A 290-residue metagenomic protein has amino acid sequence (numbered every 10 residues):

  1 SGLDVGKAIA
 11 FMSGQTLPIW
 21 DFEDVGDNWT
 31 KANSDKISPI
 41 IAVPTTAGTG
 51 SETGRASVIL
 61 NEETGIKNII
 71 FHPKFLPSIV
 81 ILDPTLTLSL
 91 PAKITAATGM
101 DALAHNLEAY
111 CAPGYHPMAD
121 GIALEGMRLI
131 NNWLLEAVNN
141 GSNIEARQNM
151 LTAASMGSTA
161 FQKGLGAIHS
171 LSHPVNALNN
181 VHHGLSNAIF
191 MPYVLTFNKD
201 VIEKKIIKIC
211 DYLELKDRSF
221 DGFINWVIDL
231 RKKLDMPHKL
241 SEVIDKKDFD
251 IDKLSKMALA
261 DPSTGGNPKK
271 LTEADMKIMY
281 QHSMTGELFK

Functional and structural regions predicted by a protein language model:
S1-P84: Glycine/threonine-rich beta-strand-loop-alpha-helix active-site module that forms ligand/phosphate-binding
D4, A8, A102, S170 (+1 more regions): Short amphipathic alpha-helical face segments that pack within enzyme cores and frequently flank/anchor catalytic
T45-T49, T87, T95-T98, T264-N267: Ser/Thr-centric signal marking residues that sit in or immediately flank functional binding/regulatory motifs
T53-K163, A274: Carboxylate- and glycine-rich phosphate/diphosphate-binding segment that chelates Mg2+/Mn2+
L107, L134, L195, R231 (+1 more regions): Hydrophobic residues within well-ordered, non-membrane alpha-helices that form the packing/core of soluble catalytic
A109-W226: Active-site segments that bind and position negatively charged phosphate/pyrophosphate groups
I206, C210, E214-K290: C-terminal charged capping/lid subdomain of soluble metabolic enzymes
